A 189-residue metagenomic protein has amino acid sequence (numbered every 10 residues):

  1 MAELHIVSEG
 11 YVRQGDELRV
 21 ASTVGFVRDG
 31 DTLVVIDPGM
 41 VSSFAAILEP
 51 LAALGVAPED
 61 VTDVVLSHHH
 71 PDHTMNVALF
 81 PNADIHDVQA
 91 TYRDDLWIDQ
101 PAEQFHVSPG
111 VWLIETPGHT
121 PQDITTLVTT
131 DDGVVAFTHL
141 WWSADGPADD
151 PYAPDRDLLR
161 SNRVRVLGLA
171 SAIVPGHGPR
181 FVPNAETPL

Functional and structural regions predicted by a protein language model:
M1-D31, R165-A172, V182-L189: Zn-dependent metallo-beta-lactamase
H5-V7, V65, H86, I114 (+2 more regions): Hydrophobic/aromatic beta-strand patches that form the interior of the parallel beta-sheet core in alpha/beta enzyme
I6-E9, V24-R28, V34-V35, P101-T130: Core dinuclear metal-dependent hydrolase active-site scaffold
G15, V20, P38-P109: Active-site HxH/HxHxD metal-binding segment of metal-dependent hydrolases
L33-V34, E59-D63, L169-S171: Short active-site oxyanion
I36, S67, H86-V88, G118 (+2 more regions): Active-site flanking residues adjacent to catalytic metal/cofactor-binding acidic residues
V41-S42, E115, P121-L189: Metallo-beta-lactamase
